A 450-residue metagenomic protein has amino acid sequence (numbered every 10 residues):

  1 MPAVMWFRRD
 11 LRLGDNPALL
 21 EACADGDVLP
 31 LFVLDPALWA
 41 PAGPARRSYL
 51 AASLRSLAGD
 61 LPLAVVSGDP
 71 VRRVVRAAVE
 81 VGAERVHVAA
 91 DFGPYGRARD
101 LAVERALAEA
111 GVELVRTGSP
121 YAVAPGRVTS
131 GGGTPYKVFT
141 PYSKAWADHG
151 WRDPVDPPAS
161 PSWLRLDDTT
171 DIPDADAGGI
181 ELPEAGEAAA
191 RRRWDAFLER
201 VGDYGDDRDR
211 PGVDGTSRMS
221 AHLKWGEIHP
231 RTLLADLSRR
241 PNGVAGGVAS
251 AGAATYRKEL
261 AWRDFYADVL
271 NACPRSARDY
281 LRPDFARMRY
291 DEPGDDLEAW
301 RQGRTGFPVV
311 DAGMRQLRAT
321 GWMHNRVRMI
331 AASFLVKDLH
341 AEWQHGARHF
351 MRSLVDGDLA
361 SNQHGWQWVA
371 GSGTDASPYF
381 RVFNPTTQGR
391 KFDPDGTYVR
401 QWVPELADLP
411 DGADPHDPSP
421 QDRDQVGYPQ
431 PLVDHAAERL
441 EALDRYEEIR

Functional and structural regions predicted by a protein language model:
M1-G150, S361, D444-R445, I449: Trp/Phe/Arg-rich N-terminal binding region typifying the photolyase-homology
A18, S53, L57, A190-R193 (+7 more regions): Alpha-helical packing segments of well-folded alpha/beta enzyme cores
C23, V79, R191, M314 (+3 more regions): Residues within alpha-helical segments
P41, L297, V426-P429: Short coil/turn segments at secondary-structure junctions
R46, L50, Q302, G306 (+2 more regions): Residue-level preference for long, well-ordered alpha-helices that form the structural scaffold of enzyme catalytic
V112, G133-D284, F392-R450: Glycine/tryptophan-enriched, flexible segments
G215-V403: Active-site-proximal binding-pocket segments
